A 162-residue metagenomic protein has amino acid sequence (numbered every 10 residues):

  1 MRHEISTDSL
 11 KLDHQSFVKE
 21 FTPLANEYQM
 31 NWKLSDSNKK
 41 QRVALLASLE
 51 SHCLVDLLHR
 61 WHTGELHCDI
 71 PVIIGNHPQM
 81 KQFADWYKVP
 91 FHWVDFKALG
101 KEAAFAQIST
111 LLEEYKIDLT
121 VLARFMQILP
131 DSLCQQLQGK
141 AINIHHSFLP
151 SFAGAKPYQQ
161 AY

Functional and structural regions predicted by a protein language model:
R2-Y162: One-carbon transfer enzymes
